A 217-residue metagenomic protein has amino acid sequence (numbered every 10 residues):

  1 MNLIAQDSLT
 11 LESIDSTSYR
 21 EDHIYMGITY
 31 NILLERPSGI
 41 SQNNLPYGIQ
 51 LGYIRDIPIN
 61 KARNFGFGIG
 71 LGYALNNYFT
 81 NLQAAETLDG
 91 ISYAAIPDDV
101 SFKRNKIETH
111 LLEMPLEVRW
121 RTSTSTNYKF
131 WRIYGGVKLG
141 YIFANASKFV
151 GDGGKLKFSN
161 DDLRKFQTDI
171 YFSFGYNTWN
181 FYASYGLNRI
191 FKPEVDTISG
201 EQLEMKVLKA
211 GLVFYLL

Functional and structural regions predicted by a protein language model:
A5-D56, V213-L217: Short glycine/proline- and aromatic-enriched beta-strand/turn motifs that initiate or cap beta-hairpins
S8-E21, P58-F65, S123-W131: Short loop/turn motifs that connect adjacent beta-strands in outer-membrane beta-barrel proteins
I14, Y19, S159-L217: Predominantly the C-terminal beta-signal and adjacent terminal strand-loop region of outer-membrane beta-barrel
N31-L33, G72-Y78, K138-A144, G186-I190 (+1 more regions): Structural signature of outer-membrane beta-barrel domains
R36, K103-S125, W131: Outer-membrane beta-barrel transmembrane strands
P37-N44, Y78-L88, Y93-T109, I142-D152 (+1 more regions): Extracellular/periplasm-exposed beta-strand and loop segments of Gram-negative cell-envelope proteins, dominated by
N44-G52, G66, T109-P115, K165-D169 (+1 more regions): Transmembrane beta-barrel architecture of outer-membrane proteins
L51-I57, L71-Y73, M114-W120, G135-L139 (+3 more regions): Residues on the lipid-exposed face of transmembrane beta-strands in outer-membrane beta-barrel proteins
